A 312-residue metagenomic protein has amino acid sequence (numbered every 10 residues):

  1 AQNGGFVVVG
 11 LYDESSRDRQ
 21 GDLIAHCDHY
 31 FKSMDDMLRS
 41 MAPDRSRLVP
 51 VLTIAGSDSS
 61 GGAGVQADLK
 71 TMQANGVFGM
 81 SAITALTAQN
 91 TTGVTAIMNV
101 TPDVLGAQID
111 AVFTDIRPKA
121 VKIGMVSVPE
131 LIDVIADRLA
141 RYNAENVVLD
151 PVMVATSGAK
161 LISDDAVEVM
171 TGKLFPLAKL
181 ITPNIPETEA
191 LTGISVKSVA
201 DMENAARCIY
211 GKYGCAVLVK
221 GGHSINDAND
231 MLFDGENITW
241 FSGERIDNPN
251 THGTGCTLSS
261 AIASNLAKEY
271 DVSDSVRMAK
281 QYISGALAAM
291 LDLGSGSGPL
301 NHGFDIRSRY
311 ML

Functional and structural regions predicted by a protein language model:
A1-H26: Acidic, Mg2+-coordinating phosphoryl-transfer loop and its flanking beta/alpha structural elements, shared across
G5-V7, Y142-V147, Y213-C215: A short helix->loop->beta-strand "cap" motif at the edges of active sites that frequently abuts
H29-M37: Short acidic-hydrophobic, aromatic-tinged amphipathic segments that line or gate anion-handling sites
S40-L48, A96-N99, S273-L312: Charged C-terminal helix
R45-T53, L69, Q73-T156: Conserved N-terminal subdomain of the carbohydrate kinase-like
I54-S60, I238-G253: Short pre-catalytic strand/loop immediately N-terminal to key active-site residues, enriched for Gly-Thr
Q66, T71, E189-A190, N248-V272: Short, small-residue alpha-helix embedded
D164-I238: Conserved phosphate/ATP/ADP-binding segment of small-molecule kinases
